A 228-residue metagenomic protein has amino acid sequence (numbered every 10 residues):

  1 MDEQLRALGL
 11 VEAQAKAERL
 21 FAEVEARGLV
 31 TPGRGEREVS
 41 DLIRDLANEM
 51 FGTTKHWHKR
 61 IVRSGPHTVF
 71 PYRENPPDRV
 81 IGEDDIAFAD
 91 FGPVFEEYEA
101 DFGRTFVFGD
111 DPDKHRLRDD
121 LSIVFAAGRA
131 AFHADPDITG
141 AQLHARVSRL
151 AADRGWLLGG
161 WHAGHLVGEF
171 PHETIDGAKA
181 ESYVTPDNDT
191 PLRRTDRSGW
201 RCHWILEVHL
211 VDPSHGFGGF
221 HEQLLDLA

Functional and structural regions predicted by a protein language model:
M1-A228: Active-site neighborhoods and metal-handling regions in enzymes and metal-associated proteins
